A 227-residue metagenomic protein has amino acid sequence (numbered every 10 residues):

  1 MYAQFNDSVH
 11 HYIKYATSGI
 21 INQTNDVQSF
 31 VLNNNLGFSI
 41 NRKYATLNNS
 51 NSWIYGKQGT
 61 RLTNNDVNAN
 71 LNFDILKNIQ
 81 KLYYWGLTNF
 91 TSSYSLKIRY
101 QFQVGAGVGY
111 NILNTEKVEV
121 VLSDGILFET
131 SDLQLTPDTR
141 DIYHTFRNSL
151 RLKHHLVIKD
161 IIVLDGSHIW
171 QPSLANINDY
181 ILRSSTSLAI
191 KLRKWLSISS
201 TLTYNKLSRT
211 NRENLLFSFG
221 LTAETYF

Functional and structural regions predicted by a protein language model:
Q4-N48: Short glycine/proline- and aromatic-enriched beta-strand/turn motifs that initiate or cap beta-hairpins
Y15-I21, N49-Y55, G86-F90, A106 (+5 more regions): Transmembrane beta-barrel strands of outer-membrane/channel proteins
I21-F30, K57-N65, S92-Y100, P172-I181 (+1 more regions): Solvent-exposed loop/turn segments connecting transmembrane beta-strands in outer-membrane beta-barrel proteins
N34-L36, A69-F73, A106, N148-L152 (+3 more regions): Membrane-embedded beta-strands of outer-membrane beta-barrel proteins, especially the hydrophobic/small aromatic
F38-R42, I75-K77, Y110-I112, F128 (+4 more regions): Residue-level signature of outer-membrane beta-barrel architecture
R42-N49, I79-Y84, E116-V120, L156-L164 (+1 more regions): Repeated loop/turn-to-beta-strand initiation elements of outer-membrane beta-barrel proteins
S50-S52, Q58-R147, R151: Outer-membrane pore/translocation modules
L215-F227: Outer-membrane beta-barrel "beta-signal"
